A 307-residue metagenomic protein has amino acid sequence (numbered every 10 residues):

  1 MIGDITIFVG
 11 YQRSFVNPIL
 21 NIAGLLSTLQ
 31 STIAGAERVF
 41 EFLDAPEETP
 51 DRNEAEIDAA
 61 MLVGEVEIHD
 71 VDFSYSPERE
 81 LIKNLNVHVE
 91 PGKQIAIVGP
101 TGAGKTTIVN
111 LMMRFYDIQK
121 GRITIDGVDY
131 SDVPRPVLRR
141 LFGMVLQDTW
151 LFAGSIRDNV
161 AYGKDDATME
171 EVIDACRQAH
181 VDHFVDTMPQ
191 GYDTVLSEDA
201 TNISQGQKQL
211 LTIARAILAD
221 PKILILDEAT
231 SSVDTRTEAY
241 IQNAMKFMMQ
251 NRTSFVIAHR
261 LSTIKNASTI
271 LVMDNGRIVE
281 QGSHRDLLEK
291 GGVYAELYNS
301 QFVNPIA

Functional and structural regions predicted by a protein language model:
M1-E37, F42-L43: Helix-loop-helix
D44, D51-R52, I57-A307: ABC-type nucleotide-binding domain
